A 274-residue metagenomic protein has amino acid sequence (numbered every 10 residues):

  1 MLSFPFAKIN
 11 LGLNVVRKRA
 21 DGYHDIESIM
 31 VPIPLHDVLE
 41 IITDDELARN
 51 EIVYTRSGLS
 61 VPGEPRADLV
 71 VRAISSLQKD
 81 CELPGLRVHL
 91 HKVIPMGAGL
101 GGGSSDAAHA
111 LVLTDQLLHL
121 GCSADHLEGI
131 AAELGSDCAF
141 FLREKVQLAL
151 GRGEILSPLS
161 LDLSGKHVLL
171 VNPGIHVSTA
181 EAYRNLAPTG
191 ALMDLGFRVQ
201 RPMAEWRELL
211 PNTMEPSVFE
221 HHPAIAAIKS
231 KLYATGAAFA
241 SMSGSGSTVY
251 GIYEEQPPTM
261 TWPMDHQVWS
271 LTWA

Functional and structural regions predicted by a protein language model:
M1-M96, Q116, L120-D125, S160-D162 (+1 more regions): ATP-binding N-lobe of GHMP and related small-molecule kinases
L11, L39-I41, V70, G103 (+4 more regions): Residue-level signal for inorganic ion chemistry
L13, D37-I41, D137-F141, Q147-L148 (+1 more regions): Short beta-strand scaffold segments in enzyme catalytic cores
V31-P32, A132-E133, A139-L142, L159-S164 (+1 more regions): Solvent-exposed alpha-helices and their adjacent loops that cap or buttress functional pockets in soluble metabolic
I42, R72-S75, K79, H119 (+6 more regions): Replace "anionic and nucleotidyl ligands
H89-L118, S136, A237-Y250: Glycine/serine-rich anion-binding loops at beta->alpha junctions that coordinate negatively charged ligand groups
A107, L111-L148: Contiguous, small/hydrophobic- and glycine-enriched helical/loop subdomains that border and often "cap" functional
L142-F239, I252-H266, S270-A274: Conserved, helical-rich catalytic subdomain that frames metal- and/or nucleotide-binding sites in enzyme alpha/beta
